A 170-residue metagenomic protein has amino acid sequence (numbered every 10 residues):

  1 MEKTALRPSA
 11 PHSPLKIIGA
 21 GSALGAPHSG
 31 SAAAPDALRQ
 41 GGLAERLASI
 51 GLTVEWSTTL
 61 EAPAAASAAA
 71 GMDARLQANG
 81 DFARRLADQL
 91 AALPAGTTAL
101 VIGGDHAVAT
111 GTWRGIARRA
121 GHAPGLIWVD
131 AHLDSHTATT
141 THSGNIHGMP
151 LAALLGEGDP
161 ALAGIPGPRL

Functional and structural regions predicted by a protein language model:
E2-L170: Conserved alpha-helical scaffold segments that buttress catalytic/binding sites
